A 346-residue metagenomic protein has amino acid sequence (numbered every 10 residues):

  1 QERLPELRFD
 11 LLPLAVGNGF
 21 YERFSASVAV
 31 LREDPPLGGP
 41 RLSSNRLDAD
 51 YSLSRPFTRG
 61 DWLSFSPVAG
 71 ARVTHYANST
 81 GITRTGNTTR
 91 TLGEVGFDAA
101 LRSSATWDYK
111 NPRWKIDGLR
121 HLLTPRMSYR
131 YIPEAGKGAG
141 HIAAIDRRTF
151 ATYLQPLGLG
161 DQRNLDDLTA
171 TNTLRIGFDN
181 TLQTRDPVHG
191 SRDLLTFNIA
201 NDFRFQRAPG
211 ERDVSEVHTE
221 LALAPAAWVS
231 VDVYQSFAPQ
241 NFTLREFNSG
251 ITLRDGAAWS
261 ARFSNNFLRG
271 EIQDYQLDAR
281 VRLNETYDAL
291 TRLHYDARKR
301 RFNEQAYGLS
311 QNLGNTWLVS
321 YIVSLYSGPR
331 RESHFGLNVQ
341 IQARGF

Functional and structural regions predicted by a protein language model:
Q1-F346: Outer-membrane beta-barrel proteins and related beta-barrel translocases across Gram-negative bacteria
